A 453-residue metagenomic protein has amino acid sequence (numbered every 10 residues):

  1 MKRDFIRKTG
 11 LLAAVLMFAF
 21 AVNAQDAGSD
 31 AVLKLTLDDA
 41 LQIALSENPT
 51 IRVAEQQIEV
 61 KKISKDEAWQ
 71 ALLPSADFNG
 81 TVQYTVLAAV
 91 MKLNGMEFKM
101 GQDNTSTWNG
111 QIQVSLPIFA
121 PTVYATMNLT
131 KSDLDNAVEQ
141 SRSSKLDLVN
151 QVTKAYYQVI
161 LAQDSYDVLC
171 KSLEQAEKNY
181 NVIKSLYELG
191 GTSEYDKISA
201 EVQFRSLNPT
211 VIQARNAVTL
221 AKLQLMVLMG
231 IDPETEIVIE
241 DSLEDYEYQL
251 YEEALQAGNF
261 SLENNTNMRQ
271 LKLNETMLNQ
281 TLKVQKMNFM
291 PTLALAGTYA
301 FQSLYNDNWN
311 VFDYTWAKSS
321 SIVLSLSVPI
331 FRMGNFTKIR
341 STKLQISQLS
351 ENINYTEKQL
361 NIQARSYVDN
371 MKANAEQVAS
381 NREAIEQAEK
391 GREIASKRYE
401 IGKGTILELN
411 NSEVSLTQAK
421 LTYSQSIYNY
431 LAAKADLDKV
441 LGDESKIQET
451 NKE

Functional and structural regions predicted by a protein language model:
K2, L35, D147-L262, N370 (+1 more regions): Periplasmic alpha-helical coiled-coil/stalk elements that build and connect Gram-negative outer-membrane
K2-R7, L12, A24-D30, P233 (+1 more regions): Acidic, low-complexity, intrinsically disordered peripheral segments
V15-N23: Hydrophobic h-region of N-terminal signal peptides that target proteins for export in Gram-negative bacteria
A24-T81, L87, P233, I239-N279 (+2 more regions): Bacterial Sec-pathway N-terminal export signals of envelope proteins
A27-L33, N79-S115, D241-L250, K283 (+2 more regions): Small/polar, glycine/serine/threonine/aspartate-rich low-complexity segments that form flexible
V53-A71, L116, Y124-Y157, L161-S185 (+7 more regions): Extended amphipathic coiled-coil alpha-helical segments
P74, I118-A120, T281-V284, P291 (+1 more regions): Outer-membrane beta-barrel proteins
Y187-G191, Y399-K403, V440: A short glycine-centered flexible hinge/capping loop motif at secondary-structure junctions
